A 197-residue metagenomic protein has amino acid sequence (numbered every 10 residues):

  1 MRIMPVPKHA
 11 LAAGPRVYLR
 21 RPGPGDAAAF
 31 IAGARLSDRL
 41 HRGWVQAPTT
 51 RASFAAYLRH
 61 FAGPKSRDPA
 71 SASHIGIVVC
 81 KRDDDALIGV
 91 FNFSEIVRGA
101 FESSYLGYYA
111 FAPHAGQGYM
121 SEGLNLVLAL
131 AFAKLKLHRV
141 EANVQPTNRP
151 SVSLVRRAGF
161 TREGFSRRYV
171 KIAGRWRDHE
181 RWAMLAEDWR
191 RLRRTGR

Functional and structural regions predicted by a protein language model:
M1-P113, W176-R197: GNAT-family acyltransferases
P24, A28, A55, S121-A133: Amphipathic alpha-helical segments that line or abut small-molecule/effector binding pockets and mediate allosteric
P24, P146-N148: A short coil/beta-turn micro-motif at the C-terminal edge of the histidine kinase catalytic ATP-binding domain
D85, G118, N148, G174: Conserved G/P- and acidic residue-centered "switch" motifs that form tight phosphate/ATP-binding loops in soluble
Y108-A110, G116-L130, R149-R157: Conserved acetyl-CoA-binding loop-helix of GNAT-fold acetyltransferases
Q117, A133-H138: Short coil/turn segments at alpha/beta junctions that flank glycine-rich nucleotide-binding fingerprints
E141-N143, T161-D178: Conserved catalytic-core motifs of GNAT/GCN5-like acyltransferases
V155, F160, W182: Conserved active-site tyrosine of GNAT-family acetyltransferases
